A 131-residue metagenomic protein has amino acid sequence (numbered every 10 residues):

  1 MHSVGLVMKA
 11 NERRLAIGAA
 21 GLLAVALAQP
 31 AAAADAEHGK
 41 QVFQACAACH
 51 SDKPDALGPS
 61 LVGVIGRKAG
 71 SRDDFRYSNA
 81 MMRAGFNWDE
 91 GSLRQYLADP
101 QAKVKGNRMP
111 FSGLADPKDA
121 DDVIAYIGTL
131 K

Functional and structural regions predicted by a protein language model:
M1, I124-K131: Amphipathic, soluble alpha/beta structural segments
S3-A19: Bacterial N-terminal signal peptides that target proteins for export
G18-A26: Bacterial N-terminal signal peptides
L27-D35: Sec/Tat signal peptide C-region and signal peptidase I cleavage site
A34-R76, M82-N87, A98-N107, T129-K131: Periplasmic/extracellular electron-transfer cofactor-ligation site, primarily the c-type cytochrome heme-c attachment
A115-D116: A conserved structural motif in NAD(P)-dependent oxidoreductases
